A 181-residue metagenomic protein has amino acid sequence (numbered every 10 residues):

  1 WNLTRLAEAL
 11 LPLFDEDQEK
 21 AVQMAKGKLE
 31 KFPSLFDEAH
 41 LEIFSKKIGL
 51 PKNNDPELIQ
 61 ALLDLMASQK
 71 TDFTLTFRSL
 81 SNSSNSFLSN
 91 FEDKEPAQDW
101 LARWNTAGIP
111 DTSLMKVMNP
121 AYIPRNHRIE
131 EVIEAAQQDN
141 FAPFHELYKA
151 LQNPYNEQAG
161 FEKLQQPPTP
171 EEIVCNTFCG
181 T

Functional and structural regions predicted by a protein language model:
W1-T181: Regulatory N- and C-terminal appendages and interdomain linkers associated with kinase/kinase-like NTP transferase
